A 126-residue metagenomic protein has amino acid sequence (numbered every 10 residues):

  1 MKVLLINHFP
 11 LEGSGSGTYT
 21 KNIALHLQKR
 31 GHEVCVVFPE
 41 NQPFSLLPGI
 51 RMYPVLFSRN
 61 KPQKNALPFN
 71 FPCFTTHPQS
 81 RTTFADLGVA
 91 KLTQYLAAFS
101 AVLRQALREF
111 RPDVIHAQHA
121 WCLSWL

Functional and structural regions predicted by a protein language model:
M1, V102-I115, L123-L126: Glycosyltransferases and closely related glycan-assembly transferases that use nucleotide-activated donors
M1-R59, F110: N-terminal subdomain of nucleotide-sugar transferases
V3, G13, N65-P68, T93 (+1 more regions): Generic detection of intrinsically disordered/low-complexity segments and helix-coil linkers/edges
S14-G15, A120, W125: Short N-terminal helix/helix-N-cap motif within the alpha/beta-hydrolase-1
V36-F110: A conserved catalytic-core segment of Leloir-type glycosyltransferases
L96, A117-C122: Short His-centered aromatic/hydrophobic patch
